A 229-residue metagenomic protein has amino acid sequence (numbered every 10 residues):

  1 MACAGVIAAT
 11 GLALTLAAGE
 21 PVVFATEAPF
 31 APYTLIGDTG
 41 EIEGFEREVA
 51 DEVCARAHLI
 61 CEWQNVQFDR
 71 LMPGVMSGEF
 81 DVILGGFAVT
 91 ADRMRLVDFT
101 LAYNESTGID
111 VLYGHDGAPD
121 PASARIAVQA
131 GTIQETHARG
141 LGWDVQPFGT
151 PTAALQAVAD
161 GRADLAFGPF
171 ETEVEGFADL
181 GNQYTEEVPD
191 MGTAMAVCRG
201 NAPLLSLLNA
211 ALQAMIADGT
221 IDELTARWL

Functional and structural regions predicted by a protein language model:
M1-P21: Short, low-complexity disordered leader/linker segments with a strong preference for bacterial N-terminal type II
G19-F87, R95, D218: Extracytoplasmic small-molecule ligand-binding "clamshell" domains of the periplasmic binding protein/Venus flytrap
A28, N104-D110, F170-Q213: Periplasmic-binding protein-like
A31-I36, D92, T136-H137, L205: Short, solvent-exposed loop/turn elements at domain surfaces
R47-A57, D116-R125, Q129-Q134, G192-L229: Extended ligand-binding regions for polar small-molecule ligands
I60, V66, I133-A153, Y184-E187 (+1 more regions): Ligand-binding clefts/hinges and TM-proximal coupling segments of bilobed small-molecule sensing domains
R70-P73, F87-L96, L155-D190: A ligand-binding cleft/hinge motif common to bilobed small-molecule-binding domains
F87-A88, V97-W143: A conserved helix-loop-strand patch within extracytoplasmic ligand-binding domains of the periplasmic binding
